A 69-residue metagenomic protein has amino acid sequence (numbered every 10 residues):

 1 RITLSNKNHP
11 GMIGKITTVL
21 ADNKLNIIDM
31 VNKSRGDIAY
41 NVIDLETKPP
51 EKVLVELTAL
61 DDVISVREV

Functional and structural regions predicted by a protein language model:
R1-V69: A conserved regulatory-domain signal marking ACT and ACT-like small-molecule sensing domains and adjacent regulatory
